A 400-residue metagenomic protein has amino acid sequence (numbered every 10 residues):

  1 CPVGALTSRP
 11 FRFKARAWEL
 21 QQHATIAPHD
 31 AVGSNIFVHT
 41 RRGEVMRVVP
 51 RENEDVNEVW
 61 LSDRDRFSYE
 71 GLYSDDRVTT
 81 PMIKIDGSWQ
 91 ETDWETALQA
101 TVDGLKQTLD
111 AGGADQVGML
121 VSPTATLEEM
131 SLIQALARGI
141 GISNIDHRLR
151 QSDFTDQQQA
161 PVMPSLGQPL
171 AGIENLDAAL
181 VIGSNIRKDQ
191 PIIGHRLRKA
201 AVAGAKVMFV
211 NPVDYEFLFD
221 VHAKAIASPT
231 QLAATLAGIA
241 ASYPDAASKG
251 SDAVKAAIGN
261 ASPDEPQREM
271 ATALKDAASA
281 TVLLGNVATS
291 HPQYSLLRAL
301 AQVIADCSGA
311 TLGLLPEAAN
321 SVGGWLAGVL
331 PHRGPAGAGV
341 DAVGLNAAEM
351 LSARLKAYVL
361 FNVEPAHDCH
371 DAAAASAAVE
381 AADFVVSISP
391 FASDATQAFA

Functional and structural regions predicted by a protein language model:
T7-F399: Catalytic alpha/large subunits of respiratory electron-transfer oxidoreductases, centered on bis-MGD molybdoenzymes
